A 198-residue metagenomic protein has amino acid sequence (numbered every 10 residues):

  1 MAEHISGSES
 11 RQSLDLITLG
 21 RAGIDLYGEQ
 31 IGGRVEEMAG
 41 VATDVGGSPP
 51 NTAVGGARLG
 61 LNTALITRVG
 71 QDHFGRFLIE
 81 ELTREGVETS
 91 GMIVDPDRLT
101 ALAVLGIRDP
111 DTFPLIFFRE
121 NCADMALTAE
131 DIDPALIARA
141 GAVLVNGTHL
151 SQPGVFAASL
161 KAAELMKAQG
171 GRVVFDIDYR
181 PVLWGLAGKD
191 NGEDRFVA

Functional and structural regions predicted by a protein language model:
M1-T18, T83, T89, D109-A198: Ribokinase/PfkB-type carbohydrate-kinase core domain
A2-E88, D111, L127: Glycine-rich phosphate/adenosyl-contacting loop at the front of the ribokinase-like
V54, L102-G106: Short beta-strand scaffold segments in enzyme catalytic cores
I66-T67, P96, G147, F175: Small/polar loops that bind or transfer phosphate-bearing groups
G70-Q71, P96, R180-P181: Conserved beta-strand edge residues that scaffold enzyme active sites
G75-R76, T100-L102, W184-L186: Short Asp/Glu-rich motifs
G91-T100: A short, structured active-site edge motif that brings together acidic residues
